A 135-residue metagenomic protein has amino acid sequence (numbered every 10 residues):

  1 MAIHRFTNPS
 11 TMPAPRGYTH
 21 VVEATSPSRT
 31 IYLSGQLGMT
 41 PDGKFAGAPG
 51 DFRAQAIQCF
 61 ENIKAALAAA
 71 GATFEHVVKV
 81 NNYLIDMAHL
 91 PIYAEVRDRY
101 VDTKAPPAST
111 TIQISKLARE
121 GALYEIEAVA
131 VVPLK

Functional and structural regions predicted by a protein language model:
M1-E61, A65-V78, L84-K135: N-terminal presequence-like segments and the immediate start of the first folded domain
